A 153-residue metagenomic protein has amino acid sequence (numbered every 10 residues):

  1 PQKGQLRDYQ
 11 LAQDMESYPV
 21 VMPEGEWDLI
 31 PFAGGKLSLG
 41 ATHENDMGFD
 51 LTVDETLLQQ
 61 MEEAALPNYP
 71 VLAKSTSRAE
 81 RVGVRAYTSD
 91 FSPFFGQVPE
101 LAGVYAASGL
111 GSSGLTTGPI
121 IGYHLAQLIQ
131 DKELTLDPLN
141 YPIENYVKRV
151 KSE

Functional and structural regions predicted by a protein language model:
P1-E100: Active-site substrate-recognition segment that forms the wall of the catalytic cavity or substrate channel
V71, S75-E153: C-terminal catalytic lobe of FAD-dependent flavoproteins
